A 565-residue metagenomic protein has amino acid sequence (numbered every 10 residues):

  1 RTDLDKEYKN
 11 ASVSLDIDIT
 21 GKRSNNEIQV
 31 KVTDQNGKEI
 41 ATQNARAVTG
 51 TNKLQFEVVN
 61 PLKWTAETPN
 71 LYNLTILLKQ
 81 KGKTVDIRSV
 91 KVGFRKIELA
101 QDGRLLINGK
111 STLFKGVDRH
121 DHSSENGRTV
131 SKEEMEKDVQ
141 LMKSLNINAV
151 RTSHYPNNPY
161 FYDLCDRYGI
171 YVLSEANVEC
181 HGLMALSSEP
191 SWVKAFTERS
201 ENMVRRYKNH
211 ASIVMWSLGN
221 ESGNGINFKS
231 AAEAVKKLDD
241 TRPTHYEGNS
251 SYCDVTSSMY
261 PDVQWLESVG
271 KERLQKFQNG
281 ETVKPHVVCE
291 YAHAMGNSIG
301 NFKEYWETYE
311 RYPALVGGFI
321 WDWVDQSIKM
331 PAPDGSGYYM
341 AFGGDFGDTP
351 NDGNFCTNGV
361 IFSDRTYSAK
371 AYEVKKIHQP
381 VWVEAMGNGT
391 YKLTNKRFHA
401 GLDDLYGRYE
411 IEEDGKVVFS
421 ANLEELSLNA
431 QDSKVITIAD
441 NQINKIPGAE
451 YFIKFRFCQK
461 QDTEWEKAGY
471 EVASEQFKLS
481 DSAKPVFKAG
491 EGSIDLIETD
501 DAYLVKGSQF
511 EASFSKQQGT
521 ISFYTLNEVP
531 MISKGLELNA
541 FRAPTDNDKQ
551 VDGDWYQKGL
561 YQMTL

Functional and structural regions predicted by a protein language model:
R1-P159, L164, Y168-G169, R199 (+4 more regions): Secreted/periplasmic carbohydrate-active enzymes, especially glycoside hydrolases
V139-M142, A149-N358: Substrate-binding/catalytic cleft of secreted carbohydrate-active enzymes, primarily glycoside hydrolases
